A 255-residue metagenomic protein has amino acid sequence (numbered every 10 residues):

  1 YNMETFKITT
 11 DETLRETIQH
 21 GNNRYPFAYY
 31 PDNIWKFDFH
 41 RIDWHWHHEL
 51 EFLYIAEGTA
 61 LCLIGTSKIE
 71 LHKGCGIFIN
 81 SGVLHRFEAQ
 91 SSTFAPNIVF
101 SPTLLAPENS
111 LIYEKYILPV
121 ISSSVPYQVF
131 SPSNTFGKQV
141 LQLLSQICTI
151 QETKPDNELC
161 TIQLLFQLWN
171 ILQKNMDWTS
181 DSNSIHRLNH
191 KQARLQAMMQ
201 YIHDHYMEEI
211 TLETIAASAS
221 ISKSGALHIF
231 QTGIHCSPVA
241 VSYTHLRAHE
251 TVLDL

Functional and structural regions predicted by a protein language model:
Y1-H72, A89, E114, Q128: Generic protein-terminus/edge-of-domain signal
L71-L84: Conserved metal-binding segment of the jelly-roll/cupin
G74, G225-F230: Short hydrophobic/aromatic patch on the recognition helix
G82-L105, I112: Ligand-binding loop in jelly-roll beta-barrel domains
T103-S123: Double-stranded beta-helix
P126-G137, I150-E208, L212-A219, T232-Y243: Short, Lys/Arg-enriched, Trp-marked, Pro/Gly-tolerant hinge/linker segments that flank
S222: Helix-turn-helix DNA-binding motif, specifically the short coil turn and the N-cap/start of the second
T244-T251: Conserved small/polar residues in nucleotide/adenosyl-binding loops
